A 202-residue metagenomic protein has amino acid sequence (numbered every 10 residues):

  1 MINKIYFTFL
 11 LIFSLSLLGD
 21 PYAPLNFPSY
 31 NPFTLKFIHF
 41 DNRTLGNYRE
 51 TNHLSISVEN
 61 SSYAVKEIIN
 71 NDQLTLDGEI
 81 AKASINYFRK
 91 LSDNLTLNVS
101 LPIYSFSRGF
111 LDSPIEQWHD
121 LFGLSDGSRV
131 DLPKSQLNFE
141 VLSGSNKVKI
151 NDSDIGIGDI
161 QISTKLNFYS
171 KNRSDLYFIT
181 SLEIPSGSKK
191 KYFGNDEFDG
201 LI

Functional and structural regions predicted by a protein language model:
I2-L10: Sec-dependent signal peptide recognition, specifically the positively charged N-region followed immediately by
F13-S16: N-terminal signal peptide c-region/cleavage motif recognized by signal peptidases
G19-I202: Transmembrane beta-barrel domains of Gram-negative outer membranes and organellar outer membranes
